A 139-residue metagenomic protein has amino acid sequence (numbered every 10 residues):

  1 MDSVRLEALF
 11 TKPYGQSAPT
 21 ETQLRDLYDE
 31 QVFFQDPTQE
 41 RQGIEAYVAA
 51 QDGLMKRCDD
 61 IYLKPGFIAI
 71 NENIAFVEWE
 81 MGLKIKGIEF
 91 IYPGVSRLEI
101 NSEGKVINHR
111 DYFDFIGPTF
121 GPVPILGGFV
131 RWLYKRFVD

Functional and structural regions predicted by a protein language model:
M1-L27: Short acidic-aromatic low-complexity motifs
D2-R5, A46, F90: Soluble or luminal CAZymes and related metallo-dependent hydrolases
F10, Y28, Q51, W79-M81: Hydrophobic alpha-helical core bundles mediating ligand binding, dimerization, or RNAP-core interactions
K12-P13, T38-E40, L83: Short histidine/acidic/glycine/proline-rich micro-motifs that form metal- and phosphate-coordinating active-site loops
Y14-S17, V32, D36, G87: Flexible interhelical turns and helix-capping residues at alpha-helix boundaries within structured domains
E21-R25, D29-N73: A solvent-exposed, acidic/Ser-Thr-rich amphipathic alpha-helical stretch
K56-Y62, A69-D139: A beta-strand edge to alpha-helix "cap/lid" segment located at domain peripheries
